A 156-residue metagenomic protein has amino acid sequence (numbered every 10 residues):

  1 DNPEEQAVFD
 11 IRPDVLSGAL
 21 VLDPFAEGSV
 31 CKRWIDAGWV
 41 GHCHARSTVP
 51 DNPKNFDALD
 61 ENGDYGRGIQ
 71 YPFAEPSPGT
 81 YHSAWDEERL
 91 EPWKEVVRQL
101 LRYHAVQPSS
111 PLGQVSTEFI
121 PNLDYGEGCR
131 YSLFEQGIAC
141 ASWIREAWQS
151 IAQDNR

Functional and structural regions predicted by a protein language model:
D1-R156: Histidine-acidic metal/acid-base catalytic patches
